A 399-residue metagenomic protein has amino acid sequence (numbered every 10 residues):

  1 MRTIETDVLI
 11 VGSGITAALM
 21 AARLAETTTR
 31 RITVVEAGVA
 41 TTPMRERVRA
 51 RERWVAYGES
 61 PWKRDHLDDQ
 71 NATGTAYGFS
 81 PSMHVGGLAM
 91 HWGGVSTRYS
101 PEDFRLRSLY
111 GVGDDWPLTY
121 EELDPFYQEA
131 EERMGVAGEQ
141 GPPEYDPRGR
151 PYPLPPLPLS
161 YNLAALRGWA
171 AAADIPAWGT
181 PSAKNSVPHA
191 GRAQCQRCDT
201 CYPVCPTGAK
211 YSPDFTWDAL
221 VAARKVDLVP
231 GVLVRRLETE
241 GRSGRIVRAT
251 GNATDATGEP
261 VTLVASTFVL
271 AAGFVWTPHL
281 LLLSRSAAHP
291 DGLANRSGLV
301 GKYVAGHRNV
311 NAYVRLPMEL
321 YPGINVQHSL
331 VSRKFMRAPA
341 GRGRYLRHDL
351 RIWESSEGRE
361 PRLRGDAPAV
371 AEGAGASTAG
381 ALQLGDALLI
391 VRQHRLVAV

Functional and structural regions predicted by a protein language model:
M1-E5, T257: A short, basic/flexible loop-to-alpha-helix module at the beginning of a structural domain
T6-V34: N-terminal Rossmann-like FAD-binding beta1-loop-alpha1 element of flavoenzymes
E26-T33, G38-V48, A223, V232 (+2 more regions): Glycine-rich loop(s) and the adjacent beta-strand/alpha-helix scaffold that form part
A50-R53, Q196-R197: Short, hinge-like loop/turn segments at secondary-structure boundaries
R53-P143: Redox-cofactor-proximal catalytic regions of oxidoreductases
H66, T73-S80, W116-P117, S297-V399: FAD cofactor-binding and catalytic pocket of flavoenzymes
N71-Y77, S82, E139-Q140, D174-N185 (+1 more regions): A short alpha-helix-loop-beta-strand transition element characteristic of N-terminal alpha/beta dinucleotide-binding
L109-L233: Conserved redox-cofactor binding core of oxidoreductases
